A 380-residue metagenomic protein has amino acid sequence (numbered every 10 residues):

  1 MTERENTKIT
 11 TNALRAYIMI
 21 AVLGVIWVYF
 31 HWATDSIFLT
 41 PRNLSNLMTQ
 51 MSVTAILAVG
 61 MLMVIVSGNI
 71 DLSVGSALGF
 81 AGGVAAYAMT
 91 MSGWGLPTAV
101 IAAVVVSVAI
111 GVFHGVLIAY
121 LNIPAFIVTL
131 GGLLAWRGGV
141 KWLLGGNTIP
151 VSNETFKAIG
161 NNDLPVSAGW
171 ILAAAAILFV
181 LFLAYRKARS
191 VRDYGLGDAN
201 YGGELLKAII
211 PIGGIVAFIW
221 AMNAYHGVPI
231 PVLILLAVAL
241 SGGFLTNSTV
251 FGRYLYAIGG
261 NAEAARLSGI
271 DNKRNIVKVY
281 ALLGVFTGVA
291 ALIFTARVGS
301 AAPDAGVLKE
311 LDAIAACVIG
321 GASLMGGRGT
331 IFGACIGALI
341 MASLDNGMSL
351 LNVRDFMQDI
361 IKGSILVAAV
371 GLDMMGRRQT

Functional and structural regions predicted by a protein language model:
M1-V28, T148, F179-I209, V216-A217 (+2 more regions): Cytosolic-side transmembrane-helix boundaries in multi-pass membrane proteins
I26-W32, I37-S92, H114-F126, K141 (+4 more regions): Single transmembrane alpha-helix segments in multi-pass membrane proteins
D35-N46, K141, I219-V232, G243-S248 (+3 more regions): Inter-helical junctions in multi-pass inner-membrane proteins, predominant in energy-converting antiporter-like
Q50, A125, E154, V166-A175 (+4 more regions): Loop-to-transmembrane alpha-helix initiation sites
N69, Y280-I293, R297-G363: Transmembrane alpha-helical segments in multi-pass inner-membrane proteins
G93-L133, I336-G337, M341: Alpha-helical transmembrane segments within multi-pass membrane transporters and channels
L133, R137-T246, A302-P303: Transmembrane helix-bundle core of multi-pass membrane transporters and related energy-transducing complexes
R186-Y201, L240-Y280: Membrane-helix/interface signature in polytopic inner-membrane proteins
